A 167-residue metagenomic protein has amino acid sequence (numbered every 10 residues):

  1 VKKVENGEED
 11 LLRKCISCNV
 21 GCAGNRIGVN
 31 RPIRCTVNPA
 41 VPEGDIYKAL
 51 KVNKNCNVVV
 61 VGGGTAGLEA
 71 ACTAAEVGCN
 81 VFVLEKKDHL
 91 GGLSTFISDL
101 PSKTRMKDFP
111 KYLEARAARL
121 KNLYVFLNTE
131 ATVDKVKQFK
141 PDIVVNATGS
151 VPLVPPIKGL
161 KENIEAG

Functional and structural regions predicted by a protein language model:
V1-K3: Glycine-rich phosphate-binding active-site loops on the catalytic face of alpha/beta enzymes
E5-N55: Cysteine-cluster motifs in flexible loop/terminal segments that predominantly coordinate metals
N38-K51, R116, V125, T148 (+1 more regions): Glycine-rich dinucleotide-binding loop and its adjacent helix/turn
K54-N57, N128: Phosphate-coordination loops involved in phosphoryl transfer and adenosine-cofactor binding
C56, L123, P141-D142: Local beta-strand N-terminus motif with an aromatic residue
V60-Y124, L153: Beta1-alpha1 glycine-rich phosphate/pyrophosphate-binding loop at the start of Rossmann-like nucleotide-binding domains
L84, P141-G149: Short hydrophobic core segments
F126-F139: A conserved short coil-to-beta-strand element within the FAD-binding core of flavoproteins
